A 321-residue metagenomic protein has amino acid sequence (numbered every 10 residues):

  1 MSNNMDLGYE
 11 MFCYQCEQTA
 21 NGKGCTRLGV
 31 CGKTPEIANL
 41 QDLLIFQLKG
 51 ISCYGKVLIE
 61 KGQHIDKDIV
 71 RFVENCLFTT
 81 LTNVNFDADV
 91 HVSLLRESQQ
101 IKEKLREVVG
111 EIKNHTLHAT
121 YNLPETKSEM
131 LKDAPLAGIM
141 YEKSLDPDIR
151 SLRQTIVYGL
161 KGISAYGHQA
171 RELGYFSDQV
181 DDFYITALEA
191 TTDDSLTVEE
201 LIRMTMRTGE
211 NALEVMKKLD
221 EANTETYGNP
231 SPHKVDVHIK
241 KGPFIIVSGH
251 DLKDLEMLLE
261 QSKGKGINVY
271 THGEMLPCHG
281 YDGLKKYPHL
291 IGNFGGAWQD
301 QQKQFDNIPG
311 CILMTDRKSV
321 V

Functional and structural regions predicted by a protein language model:
S2-V321: Metallocofactor- and cofactor-centric catalytic cores in central/energy metabolism, strongly enriched
